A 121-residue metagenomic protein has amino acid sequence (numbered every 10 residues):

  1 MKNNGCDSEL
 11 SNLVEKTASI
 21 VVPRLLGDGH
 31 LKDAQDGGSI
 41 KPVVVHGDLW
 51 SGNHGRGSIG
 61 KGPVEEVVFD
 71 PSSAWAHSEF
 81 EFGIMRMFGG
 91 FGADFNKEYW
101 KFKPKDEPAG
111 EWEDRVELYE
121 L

Functional and structural regions predicted by a protein language model:
M1-H46, G57-V64: An alpha-helical support segment within catalytic cores of ATP-dependent transferases
M1-N3, L118-L121: A glycine-centered beta->alpha junction motif in the catalytic cores of kinase/phosphotransferase enzymes
N12-E15, R115, Y119: An alpha-helix initiation/capping motif
G38-V44, S51, G55-E117: Active-site Asp-x-Gly
